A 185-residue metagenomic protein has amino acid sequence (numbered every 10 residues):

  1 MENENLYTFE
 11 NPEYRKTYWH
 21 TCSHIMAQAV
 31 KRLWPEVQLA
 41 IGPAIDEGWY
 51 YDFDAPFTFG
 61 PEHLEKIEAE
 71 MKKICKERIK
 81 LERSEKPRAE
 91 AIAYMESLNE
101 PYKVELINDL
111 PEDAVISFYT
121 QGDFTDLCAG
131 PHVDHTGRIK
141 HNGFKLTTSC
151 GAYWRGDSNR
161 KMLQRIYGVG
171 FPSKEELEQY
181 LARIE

Functional and structural regions predicted by a protein language model:
M1-Y18, A29, Q38-I41, Y50-E185: Auxiliary tRNA-acceptor-end handling modules of aminoacyl-tRNA synthetases
R32: Metal-associated gating/positioning segment near the N- to mid-region
P43-I45: Structural signature of FAD isoalloxazine-binding scaffolds in flavoprotein oxidoreductases
